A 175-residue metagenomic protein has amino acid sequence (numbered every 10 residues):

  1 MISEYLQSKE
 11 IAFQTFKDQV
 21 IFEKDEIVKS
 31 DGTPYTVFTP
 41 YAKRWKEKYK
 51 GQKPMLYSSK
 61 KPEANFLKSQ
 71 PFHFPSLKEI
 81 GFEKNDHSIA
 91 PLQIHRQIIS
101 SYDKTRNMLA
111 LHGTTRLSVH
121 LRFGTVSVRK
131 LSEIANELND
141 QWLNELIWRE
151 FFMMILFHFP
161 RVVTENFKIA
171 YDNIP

Functional and structural regions predicted by a protein language model:
M1-Y49: Trp/Phe/Arg-rich N-terminal binding region typifying the photolyase-homology
P40-N173: Glycine/tryptophan-enriched, flexible segments
